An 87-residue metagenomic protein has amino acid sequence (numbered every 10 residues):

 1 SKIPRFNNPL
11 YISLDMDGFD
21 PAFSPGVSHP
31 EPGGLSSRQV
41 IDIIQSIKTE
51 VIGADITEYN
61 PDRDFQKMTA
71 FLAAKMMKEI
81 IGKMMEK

Functional and structural regions predicted by a protein language model:
S1-K87: Catalytic cores of soluble, metal-dependent hydrolases
